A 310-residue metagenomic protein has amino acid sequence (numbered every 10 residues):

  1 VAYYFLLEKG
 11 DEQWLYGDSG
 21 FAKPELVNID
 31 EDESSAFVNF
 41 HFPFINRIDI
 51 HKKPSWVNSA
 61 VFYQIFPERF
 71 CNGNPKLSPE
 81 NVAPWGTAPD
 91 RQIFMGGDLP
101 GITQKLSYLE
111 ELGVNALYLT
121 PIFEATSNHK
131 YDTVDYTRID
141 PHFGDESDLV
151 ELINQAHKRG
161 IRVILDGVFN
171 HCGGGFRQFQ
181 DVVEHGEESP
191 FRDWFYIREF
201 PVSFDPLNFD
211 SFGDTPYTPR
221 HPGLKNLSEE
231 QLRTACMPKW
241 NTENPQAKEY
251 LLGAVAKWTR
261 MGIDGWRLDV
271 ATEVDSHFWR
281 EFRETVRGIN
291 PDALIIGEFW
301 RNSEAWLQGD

Functional and structural regions predicted by a protein language model:
V1-F62, N72-P84, P89, F94: The feature marks proteins involved in alpha-glucan
A2, G160-R162, L294: Proline-centered loop/turn at the N-terminus of a beta-strand
I45-H51, I102-Q104, R280-F282: Short alpha-helical segments and helix-capping/turn motifs at coil-helix boundaries
V61-Y63, L117-L119, V163-L165, W266 (+1 more regions): Hydrophobic faces of well-ordered beta-strands that scaffold small-molecule active sites in alpha/beta enzyme cores
F66-N115, I122-R260, F282, G288 (+1 more regions): Substrate-binding/active-site clefts of carbohydrate-active enzymes
P141-F143, A271-F278, R301-E304: Acidic-and-aromatic substrate-binding clefts and catalytic sites of carbohydrate-active enzymes
W258-R267, A271-E273: Conserved, well-ordered alpha-helix/loop/beta-strand core segments that scaffold catalytic motifs
E284, G288-D310: Glycan-recognition surfaces
